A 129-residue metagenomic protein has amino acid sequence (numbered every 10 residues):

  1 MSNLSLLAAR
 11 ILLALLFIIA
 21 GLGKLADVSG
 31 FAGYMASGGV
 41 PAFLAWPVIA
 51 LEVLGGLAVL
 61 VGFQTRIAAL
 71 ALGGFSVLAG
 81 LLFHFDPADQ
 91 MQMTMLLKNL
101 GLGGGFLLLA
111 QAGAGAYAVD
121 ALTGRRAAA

Functional and structural regions predicted by a protein language model:
M1-A26, G33, A42-A50, L54 (+1 more regions): Extended, low-polarity transmembrane helix blocks
G38-G39: Flexible, solvent-exposed coil segments and beta strand-coil junctions, predominantly the extracellular/periplasmic
